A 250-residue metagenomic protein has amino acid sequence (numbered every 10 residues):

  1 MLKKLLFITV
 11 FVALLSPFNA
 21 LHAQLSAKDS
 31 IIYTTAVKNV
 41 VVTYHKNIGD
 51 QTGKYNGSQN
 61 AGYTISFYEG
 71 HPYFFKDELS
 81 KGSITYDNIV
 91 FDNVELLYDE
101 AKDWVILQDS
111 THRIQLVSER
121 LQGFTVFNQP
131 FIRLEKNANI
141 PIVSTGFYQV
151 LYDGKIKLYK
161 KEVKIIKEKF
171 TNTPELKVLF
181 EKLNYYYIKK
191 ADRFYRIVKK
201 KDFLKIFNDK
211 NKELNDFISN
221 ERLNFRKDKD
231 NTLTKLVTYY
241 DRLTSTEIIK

Functional and structural regions predicted by a protein language model:
M1-S30, L236: Bacterial Sec-dependent N-terminal signal peptides
N19-G62: Sec-dependent signal peptide cleavage junction
Y63-S66, Y73-K201: Aromatic-patch recognition
Y185-D192, K201-L214, R222: Polar alpha-helical coiled-coil and adjacent low-complexity
F207-K250: Long, compositionally biased interface segments
